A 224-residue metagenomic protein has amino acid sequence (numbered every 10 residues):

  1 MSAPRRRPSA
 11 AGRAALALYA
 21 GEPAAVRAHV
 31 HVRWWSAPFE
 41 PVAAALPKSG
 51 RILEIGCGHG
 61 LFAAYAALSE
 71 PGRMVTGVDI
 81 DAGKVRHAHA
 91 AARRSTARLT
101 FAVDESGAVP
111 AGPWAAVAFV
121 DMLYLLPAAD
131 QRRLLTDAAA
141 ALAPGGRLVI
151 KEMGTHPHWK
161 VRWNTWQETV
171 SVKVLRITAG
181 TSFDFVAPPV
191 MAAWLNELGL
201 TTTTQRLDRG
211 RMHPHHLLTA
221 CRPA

Functional and structural regions predicted by a protein language model:
A17-S36: Class I SAM-dependent methyltransferase Rossmann-like catalytic core, especially the SAM/SAH-binding loop
V32-S49: Conserved alpha-helix/loop element of class I SAM-dependent methyltransferases that forms part of the SAM/SAH-binding
G50-G58: Conserved class I S-adenosyl-L-methionine
L61, Y65-G107: Class I SAM-dependent methyltransferase SAM/SAH-binding core
A118: A conserved beta-strand element that flanks and buttresses the S-adenosyl-L-methionine
R132-P144: A short glycine-rich, Lys/Arg-flanked "PGG" loop and its adjoining helix->strand segment in the class I
G146-E152: Conserved beta-strand signature within the Rossmann-like core of class I S-adenosyl-L-methionine
M153-E197, Q205: C-terminal alpha-helical "lid/dimerization" subdomain adjacent to the S-adenosyl-L-methionine
